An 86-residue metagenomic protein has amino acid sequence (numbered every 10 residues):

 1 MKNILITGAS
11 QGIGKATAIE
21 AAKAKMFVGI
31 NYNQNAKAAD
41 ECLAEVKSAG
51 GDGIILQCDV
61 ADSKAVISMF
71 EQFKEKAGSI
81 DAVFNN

Functional and structural regions predicted by a protein language model:
T7, I80-N86: Rossmann-fold scaffold of SDR-type NAD(P)-dependent oxidoreductases
S10-G12: Conserved glycine-rich cofactor-binding loop
A21: Aromatic pocket-lining residues of Rossmann-like dinucleotide-binding sites
M26-E41: Conserved glycine-rich Rossmann-like NAD(P)H-binding loop of the short-chain dehydrogenase/reductase
A36, Q57-F70: The beta1-alpha1 cofactor-binding region of Rossmann-like NAD(H)/NADP(H)-dependent oxidoreductases
G53-I55: Hydrophobic/aromatic anchor residues within beta-strands of the central parallel beta-sheet of Rossmann-like
F73-G78: Glycine-rich phosphate-binding loop signature in dinucleotide/nucleotide-binding domains
